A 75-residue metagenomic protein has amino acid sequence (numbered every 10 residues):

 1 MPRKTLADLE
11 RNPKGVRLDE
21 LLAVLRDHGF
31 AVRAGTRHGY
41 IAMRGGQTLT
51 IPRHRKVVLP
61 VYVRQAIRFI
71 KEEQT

Functional and structural regions predicted by a protein language model:
M1-L6: A short, surface-exposed helix-loop junction/capping segment
D8-G29: Polyanion-binding surface elements
E10, E20, Q47, E72-E73: Glutamate identity and glutamate-enriched acidic tracts
D27-H54: A short, structured beta-strand/loop element
R53-T75: C-terminal structural segments of small proteins and small subunits
